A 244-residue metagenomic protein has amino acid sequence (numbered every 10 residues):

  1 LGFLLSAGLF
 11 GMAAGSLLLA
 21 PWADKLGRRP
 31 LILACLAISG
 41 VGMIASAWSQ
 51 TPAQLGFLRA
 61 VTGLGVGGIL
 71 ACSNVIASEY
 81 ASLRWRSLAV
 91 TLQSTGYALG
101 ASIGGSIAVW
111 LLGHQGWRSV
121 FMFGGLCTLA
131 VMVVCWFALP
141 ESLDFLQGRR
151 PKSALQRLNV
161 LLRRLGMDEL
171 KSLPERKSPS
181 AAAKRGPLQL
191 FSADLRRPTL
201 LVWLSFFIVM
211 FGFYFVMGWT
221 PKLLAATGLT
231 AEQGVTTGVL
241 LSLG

Functional and structural regions predicted by a protein language model:
L1-S16, Q233: Extracellular/periplasmic helix-loop-helix junction of adjacent transmembrane segments in MFS-like secondary
G27, W48-Q54, G65, S82: Helix-breaking motifs and short loop linkers at transmembrane-helix boundaries and internal kinks in secondary membrane
P30-A45: Structural signature of the two symmetry-related core transmembrane helices
A47-L58, G113-G116: Helix-loop junctions at membrane interfaces in 12-TM secondary transporters
V61-S73: Core transmembrane helices of Major Facilitator Superfamily
W85-G113, M122-T128: Glycine-rich segments within core transmembrane alpha-helices of 12-TM secondary carriers
W117-S180, L190: Central mid-sequence intracellular linker of multi-pass
L188-G244: Extracytoplasmic gate region of multi-pass secondary transporters
